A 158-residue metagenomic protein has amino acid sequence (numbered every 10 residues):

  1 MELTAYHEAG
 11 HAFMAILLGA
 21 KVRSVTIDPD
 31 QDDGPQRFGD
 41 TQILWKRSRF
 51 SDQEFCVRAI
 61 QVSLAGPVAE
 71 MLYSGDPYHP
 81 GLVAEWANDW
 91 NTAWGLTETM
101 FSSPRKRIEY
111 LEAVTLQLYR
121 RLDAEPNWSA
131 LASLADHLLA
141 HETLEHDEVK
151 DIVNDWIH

Functional and structural regions predicted by a protein language model:
M1-H158: Soluble catalytic regions of large protease machineries
